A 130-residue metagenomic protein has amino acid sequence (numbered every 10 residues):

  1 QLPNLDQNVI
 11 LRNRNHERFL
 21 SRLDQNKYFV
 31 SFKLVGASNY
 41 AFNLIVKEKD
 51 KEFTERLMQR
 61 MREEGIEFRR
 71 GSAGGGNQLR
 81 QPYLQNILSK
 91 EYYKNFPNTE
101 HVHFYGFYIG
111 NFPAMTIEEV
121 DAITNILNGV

Functional and structural regions predicted by a protein language model:
Q1-V130: PLP-dependent aminotransferase class I/II
